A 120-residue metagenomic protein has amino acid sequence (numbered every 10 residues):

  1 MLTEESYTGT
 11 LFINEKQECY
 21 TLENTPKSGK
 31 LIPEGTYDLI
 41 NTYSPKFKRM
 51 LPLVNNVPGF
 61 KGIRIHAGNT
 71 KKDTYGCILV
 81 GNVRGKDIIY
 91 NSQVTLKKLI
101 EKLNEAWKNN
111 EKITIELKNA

Functional and structural regions predicted by a protein language model:
M1-I113, K118-A120: Cell wall/extracellular polymer interaction/catalysis modules
